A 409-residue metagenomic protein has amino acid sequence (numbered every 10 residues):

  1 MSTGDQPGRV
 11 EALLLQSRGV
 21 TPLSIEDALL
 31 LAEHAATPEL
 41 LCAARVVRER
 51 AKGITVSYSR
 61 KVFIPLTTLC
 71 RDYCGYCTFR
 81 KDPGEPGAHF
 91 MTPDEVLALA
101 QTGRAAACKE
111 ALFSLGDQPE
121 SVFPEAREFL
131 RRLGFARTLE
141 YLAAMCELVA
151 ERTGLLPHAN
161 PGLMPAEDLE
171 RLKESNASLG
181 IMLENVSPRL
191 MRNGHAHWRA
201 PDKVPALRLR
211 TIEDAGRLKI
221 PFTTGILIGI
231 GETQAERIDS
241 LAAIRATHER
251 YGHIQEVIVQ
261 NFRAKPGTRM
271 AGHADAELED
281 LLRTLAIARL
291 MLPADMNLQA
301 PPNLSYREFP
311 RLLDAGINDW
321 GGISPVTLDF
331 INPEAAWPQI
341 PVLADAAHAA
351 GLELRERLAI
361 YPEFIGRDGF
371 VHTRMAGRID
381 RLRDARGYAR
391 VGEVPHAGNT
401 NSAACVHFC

Functional and structural regions predicted by a protein language model:
M1-P38, A51, L97, R104 (+1 more regions): Auxiliary Fe-S-binding modules of radical SAM enzymes
E49, T68, E151, E174 (+2 more regions): Solvent-exposed polar/charged
V56-E95, Q118-P119: Canonical Radical SAM [4Fe-4S] cluster-binding loop centered on the CxxxCxxC motif and its immediate flanking residues
V56-V62, A111-F113, P157-A159, L179-I181 (+5 more regions): Hydrophobic faces of well-ordered beta-strands that scaffold small-molecule active sites in alpha/beta enzyme cores
R60-V62, G84, S114-G134, A264-H273 (+1 more regions): Glycine-rich, proline-tolerant flexible connector loops at the mouths of alpha/beta enzymes
V62-I64, D117-P119, P161-P165, N185-S187 (+5 more regions): Active-site-proximal loop/turn and secondary-structure-junction residues that shape catalytic pockets, frequently
P83-E249: Conserved Radical SAM active-site core
